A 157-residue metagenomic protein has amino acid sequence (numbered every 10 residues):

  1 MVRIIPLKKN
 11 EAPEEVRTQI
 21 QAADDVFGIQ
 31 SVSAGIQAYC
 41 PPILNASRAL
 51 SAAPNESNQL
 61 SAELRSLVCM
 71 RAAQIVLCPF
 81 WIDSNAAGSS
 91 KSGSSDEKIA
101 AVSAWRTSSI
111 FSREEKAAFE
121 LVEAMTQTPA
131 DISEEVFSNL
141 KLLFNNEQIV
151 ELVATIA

Functional and structural regions predicted by a protein language model:
M1-A157: Hydrophobic alpha-helical segments
